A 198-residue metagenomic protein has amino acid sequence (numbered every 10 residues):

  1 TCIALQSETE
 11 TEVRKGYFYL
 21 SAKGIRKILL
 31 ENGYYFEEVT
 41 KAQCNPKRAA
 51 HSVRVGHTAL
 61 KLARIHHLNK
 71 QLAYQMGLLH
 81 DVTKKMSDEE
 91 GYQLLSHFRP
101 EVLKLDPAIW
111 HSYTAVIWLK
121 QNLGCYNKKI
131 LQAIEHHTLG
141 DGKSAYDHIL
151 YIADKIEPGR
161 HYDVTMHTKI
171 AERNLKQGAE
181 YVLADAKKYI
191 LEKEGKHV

Functional and structural regions predicted by a protein language model:
T1-T40: Classical nucleotidyltransferase
E8, R54, W110-H111: Alpha-helix N-cap/N′ positions at the starts of helices
V13-K27, R64, M166-K169, E180-A186: Hydrophobic, helix-prone linear segments
L30, R64, L139, K188-G195: Generic secondary-structure signature for well-ordered alpha-helical cores
K41-A42, L60-K176: Divalent metal-dependent catalytic cores for phosphoryl transfer on phosphate-bearing substrates
P46-H51: A short, charge-rich alpha-helical start-of-domain segment used by transcription regulators
V55, A59: Aromatic/hydrophobic pocket-lining residues that form π-stacking "cages" and hydrophobic walls in ligand
D163-V198: Metal-dependent nucleotide-binding catalytic modules
